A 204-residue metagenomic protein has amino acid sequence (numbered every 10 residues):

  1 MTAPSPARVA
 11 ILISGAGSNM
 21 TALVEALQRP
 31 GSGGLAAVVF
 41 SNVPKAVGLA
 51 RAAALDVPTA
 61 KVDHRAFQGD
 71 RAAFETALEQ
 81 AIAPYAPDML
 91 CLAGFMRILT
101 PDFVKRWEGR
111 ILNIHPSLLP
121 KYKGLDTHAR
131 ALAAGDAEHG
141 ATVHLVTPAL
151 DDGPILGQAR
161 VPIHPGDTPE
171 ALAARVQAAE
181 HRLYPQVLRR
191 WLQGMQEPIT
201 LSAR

Functional and structural regions predicted by a protein language model:
M1-P6, E197-R204: SAM-dependent methyltransferases
T2-V47: N-terminal Rossmann-like dinucleotide-binding module
M20-L23, G48, A52, F103 (+1 more regions): Hydrophobic packing residues within well-ordered alpha-helices of enzyme cores
T21-E25, T76-A83, R182-P185, R189: Amphipathic, non-transmembrane alpha-helical secondary structure
A26, A93-L201: Donor/substrate-binding cores of folate-linked one-carbon enzymes
S32-A73: Short, surface-exposed acidic-centric catalytic microdomains
A60, A66-I114, L119: Helix-adjacent hinge/juxtasegments
